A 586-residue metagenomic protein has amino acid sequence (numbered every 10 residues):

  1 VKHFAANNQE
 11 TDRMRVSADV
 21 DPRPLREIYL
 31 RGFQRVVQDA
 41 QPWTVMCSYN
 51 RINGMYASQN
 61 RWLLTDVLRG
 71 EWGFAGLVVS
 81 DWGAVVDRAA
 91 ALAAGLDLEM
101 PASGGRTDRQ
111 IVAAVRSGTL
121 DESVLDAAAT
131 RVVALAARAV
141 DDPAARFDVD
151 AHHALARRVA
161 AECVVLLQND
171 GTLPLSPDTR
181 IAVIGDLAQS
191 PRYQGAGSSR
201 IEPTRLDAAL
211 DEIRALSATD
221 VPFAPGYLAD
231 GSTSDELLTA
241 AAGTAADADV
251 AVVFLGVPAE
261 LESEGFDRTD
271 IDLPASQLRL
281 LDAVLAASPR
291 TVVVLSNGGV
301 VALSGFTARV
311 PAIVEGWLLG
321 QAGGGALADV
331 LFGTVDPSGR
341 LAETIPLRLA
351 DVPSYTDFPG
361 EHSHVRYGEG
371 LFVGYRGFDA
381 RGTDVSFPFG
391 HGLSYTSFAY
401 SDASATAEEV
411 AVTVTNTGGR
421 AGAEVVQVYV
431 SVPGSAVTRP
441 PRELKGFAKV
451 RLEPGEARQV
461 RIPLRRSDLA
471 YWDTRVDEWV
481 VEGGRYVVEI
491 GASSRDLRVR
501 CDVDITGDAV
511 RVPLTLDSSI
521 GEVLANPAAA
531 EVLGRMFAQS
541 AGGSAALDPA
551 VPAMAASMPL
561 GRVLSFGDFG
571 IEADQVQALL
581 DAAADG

Functional and structural regions predicted by a protein language model:
V1-W472, R485-I490, S494: Glycoside hydrolase catalytic-domain context in secreted enzymes
N60, V149, N526-P527, D548-V551: Polar helix-capping/helix-linker motif
T130-V133, P346, F537-A538, D581-A584: Short amphipathic alpha-helical surface patches that mediate protein-protein
D477, E482-G484: A glycine-anchored, Pro-Gly-centered beta-turn/N-cap motif
R495-V510: Short beta-strand elements
G507-A525: Low-complexity, Pro/Ser/Thr- and charge-rich linker/hinge segments at domain boundaries
A538-G586: Extended, compositionally biased non-globular segments
